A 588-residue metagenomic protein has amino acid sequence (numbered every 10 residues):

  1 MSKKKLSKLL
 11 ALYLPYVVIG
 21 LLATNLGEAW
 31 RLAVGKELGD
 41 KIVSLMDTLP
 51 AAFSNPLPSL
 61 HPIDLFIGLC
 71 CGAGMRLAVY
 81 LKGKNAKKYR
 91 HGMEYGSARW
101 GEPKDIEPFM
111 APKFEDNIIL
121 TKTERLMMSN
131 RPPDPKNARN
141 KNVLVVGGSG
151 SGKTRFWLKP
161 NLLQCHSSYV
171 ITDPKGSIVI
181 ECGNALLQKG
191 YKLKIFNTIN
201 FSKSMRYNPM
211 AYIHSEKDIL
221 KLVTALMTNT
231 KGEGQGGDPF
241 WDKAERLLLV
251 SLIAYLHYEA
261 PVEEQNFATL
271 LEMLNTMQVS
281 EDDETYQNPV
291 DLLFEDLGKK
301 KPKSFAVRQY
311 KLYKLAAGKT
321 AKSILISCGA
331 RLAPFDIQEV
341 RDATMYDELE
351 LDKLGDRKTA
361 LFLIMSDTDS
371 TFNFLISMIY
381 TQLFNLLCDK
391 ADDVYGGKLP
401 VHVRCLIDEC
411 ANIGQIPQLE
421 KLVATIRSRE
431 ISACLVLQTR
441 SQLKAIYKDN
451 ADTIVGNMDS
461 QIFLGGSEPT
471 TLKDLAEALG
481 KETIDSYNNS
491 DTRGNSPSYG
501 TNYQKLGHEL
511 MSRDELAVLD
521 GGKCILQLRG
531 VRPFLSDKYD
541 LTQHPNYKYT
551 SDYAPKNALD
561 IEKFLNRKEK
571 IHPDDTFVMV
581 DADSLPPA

Functional and structural regions predicted by a protein language model:
M1-S151, R155-L158, K481, T492 (+2 more regions): Basic- and hydrophobic-enriched, low-structure N-terminal and domain-boundary segments that flank ATP-binding catalytic
L21-T24, E28, K136-I431, I446 (+2 more regions): P-loop NTPase motor domains
A98, R125, K141-N142, R308 (+5 more regions): General secondary-structure edge motif
F114-L120, F374-T381, L475: Conserved long hydrophobic alpha-helices within structured protein cores
V423-I525: Conserved ATP-driven motor cores of ASCE-family P-loop NTPases powering translocation/secretion/packaging/pilus
